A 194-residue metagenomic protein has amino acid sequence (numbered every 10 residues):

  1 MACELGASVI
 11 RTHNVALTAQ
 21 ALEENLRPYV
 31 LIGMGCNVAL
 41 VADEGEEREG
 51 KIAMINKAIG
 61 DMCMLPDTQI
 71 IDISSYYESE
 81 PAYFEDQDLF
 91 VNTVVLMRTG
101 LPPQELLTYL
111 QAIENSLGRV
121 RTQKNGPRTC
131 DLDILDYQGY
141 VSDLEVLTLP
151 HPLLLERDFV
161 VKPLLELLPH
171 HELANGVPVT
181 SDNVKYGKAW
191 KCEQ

Functional and structural regions predicted by a protein language model:
T12-L26: C-terminal helical cap(s) of enzyme catalytic domains, especially alpha/beta-barrels
Y29-N37: Active-site-flanking beta-strand signature of metal-NTP-handling nucleotidyl enzymes and homologous cyclase-like
C36, A42, V95-L101, D136-G139: Short beta-strand-to-loop capping motifs
A42-D43, E49-A53, L101-L107, D143-L144: Short, conserved charged micro-motifs
R48-P102: Short, surface-exposed acidic-centric catalytic microdomains
A82-F90, L107, A112-Q194: Flexible, gly/pro- and Lys/Arg-enriched active-site loops
